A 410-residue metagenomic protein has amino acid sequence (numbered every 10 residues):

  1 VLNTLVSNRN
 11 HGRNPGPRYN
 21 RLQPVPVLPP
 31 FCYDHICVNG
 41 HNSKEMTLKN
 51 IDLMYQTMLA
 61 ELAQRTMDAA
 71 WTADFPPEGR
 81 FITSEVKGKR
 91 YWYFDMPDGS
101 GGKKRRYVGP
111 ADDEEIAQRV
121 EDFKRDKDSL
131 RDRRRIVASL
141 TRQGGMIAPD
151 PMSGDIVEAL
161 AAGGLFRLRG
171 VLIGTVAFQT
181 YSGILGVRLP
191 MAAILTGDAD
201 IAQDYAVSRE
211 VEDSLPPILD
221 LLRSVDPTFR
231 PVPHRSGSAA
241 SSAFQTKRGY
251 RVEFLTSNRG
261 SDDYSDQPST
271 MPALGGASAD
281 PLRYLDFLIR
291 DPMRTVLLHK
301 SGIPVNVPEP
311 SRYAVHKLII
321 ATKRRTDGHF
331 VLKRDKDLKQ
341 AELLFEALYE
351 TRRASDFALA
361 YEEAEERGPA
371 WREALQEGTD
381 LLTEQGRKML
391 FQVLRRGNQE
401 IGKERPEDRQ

Functional and structural regions predicted by a protein language model:
V1, N20-L22: Compositionally biased, low-complexity intrinsically disordered regions
N3-L5, S43: Intrinsic disorder/low-complexity segments
T4, G12, I36-V38: Short hydrophobic alpha-helical segments enriched in small aliphatic residues
R18-Y19, T180: Residues at secondary-structure transition points
V25-R90, P97-Q410: Compositionally biased terminal segments of proteins
